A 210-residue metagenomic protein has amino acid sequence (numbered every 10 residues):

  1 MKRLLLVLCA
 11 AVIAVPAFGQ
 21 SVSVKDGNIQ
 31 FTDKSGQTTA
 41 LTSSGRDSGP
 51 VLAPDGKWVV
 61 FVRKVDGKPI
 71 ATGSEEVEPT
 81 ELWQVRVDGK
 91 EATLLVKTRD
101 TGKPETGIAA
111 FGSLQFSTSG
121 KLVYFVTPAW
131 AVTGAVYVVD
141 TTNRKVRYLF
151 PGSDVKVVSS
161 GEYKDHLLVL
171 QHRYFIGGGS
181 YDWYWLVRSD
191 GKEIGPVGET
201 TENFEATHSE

Functional and structural regions predicted by a protein language model:
L4-I13: Sec-dependent N-terminal signal peptides
A17-E210: Sequence signature of WD/YWTD-type beta-propeller architectures
